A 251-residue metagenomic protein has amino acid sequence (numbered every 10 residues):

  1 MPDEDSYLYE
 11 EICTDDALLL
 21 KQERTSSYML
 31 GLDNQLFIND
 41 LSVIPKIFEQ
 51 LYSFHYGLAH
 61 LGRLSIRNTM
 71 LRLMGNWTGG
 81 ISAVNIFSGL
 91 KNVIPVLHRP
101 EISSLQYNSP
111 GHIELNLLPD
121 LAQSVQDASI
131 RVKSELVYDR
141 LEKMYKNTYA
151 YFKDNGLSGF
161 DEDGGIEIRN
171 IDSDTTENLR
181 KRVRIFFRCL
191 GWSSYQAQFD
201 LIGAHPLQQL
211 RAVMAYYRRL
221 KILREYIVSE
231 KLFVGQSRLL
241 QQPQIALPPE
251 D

Functional and structural regions predicted by a protein language model:
M1-L19, T25, F186-D251: C-terminal assembly and membrane-engagement modules of membrane-active proteins
M1-N116, F186, W192: Membrane-active, amphipathic/fusogenic segments and juxtamembrane/transmembrane anchors that bind or insert into lipid
Y7-Y9, Y28, Y52, Y56 (+7 more regions): Sequence-level detector for tyrosine residue identity
L30, N34-I44, N76, I130 (+5 more regions): Intrinsic-disorder-associated interaction segments
S53-R67, T78-I86, P95, K133 (+6 more regions): Residue-level signal for secondary-structure boundary elements
I86-D174, F186, W192: Membrane-inserting effector segments that mediate pore formation, membrane fusion, or transient membrane insertion
